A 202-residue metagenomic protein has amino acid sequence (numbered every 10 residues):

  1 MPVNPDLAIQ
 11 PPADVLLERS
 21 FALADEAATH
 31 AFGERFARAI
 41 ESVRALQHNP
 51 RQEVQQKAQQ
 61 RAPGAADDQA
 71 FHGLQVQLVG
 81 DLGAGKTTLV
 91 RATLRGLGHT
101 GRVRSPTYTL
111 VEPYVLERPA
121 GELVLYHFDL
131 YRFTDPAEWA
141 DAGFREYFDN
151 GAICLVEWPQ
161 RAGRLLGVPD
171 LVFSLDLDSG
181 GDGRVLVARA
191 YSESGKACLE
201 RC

Functional and structural regions predicted by a protein language model:
M1-S20, Q60, T134-C202: Short phosphate-coordinating micro-motif centered on Lys-Gly-acidic
N4-L16, R38-H72, P119-G121: Intrinsically disordered, low-complexity terminal tails and inter-domain linkers enriched for S/T/G/P/D/E
V76-L78: Hydrophobic anchor at the beta1->P-loop junction of P-loop NTPases
D81: P-loop (Walker A) phosphate-binding loop of NTP-binding proteins
K86: Conserved lysine of the Walker
V103, T107, P113-W158: Conserved nucleotide-sensing/catalytic segment adjacent to the nucleotide-binding pocket in NTP-handling enzymes
